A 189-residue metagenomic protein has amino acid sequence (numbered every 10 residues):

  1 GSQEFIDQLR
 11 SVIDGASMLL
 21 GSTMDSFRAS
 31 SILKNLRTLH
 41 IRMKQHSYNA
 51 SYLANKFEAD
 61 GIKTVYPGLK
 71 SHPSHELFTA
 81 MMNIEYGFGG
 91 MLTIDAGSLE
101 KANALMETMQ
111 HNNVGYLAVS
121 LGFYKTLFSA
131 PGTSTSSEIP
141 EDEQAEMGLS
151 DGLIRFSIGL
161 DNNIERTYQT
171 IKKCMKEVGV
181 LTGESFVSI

Functional and structural regions predicted by a protein language model:
G1-M91, D95-T133: Active-site C-terminal subdomain of aminotransferase-like
E100, T126-I189: PLP-dependent enzyme catalytic core of the Aspartate aminotransferase-like
